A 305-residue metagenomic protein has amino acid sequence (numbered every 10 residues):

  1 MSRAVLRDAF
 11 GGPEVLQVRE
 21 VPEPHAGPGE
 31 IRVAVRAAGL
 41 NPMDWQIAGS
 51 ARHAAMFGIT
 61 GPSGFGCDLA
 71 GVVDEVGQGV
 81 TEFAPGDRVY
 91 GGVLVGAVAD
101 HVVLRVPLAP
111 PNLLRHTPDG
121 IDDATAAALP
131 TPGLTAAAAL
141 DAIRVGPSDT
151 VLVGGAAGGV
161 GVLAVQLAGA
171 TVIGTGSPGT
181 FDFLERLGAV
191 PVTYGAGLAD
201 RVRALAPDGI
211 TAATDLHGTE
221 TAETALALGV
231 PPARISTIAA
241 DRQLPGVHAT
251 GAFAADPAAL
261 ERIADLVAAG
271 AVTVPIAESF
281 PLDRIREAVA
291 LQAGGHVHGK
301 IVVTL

Functional and structural regions predicted by a protein language model:
P22-G39, R52-V95: Glycine-rich beta-strand-centered segment in the early N-terminal region that forms part of a ligand/cofactor-binding
C67, E75, Y90-G155: NAD(P)H dinucleotide-binding glycine-rich loop of Rossmann-like/cofactor-binding domains, especially the beta1-alpha1
A97-D100, G176-F183, A259: Short, glycine/polar-rich helix-capping loops at beta-to-alpha or helix-loop-helix junctions that flank or form
A126-G195: Mid-domain Rossmann-like dinucleotide-binding core that forms the NAD(H)/NADP(H) cofactor-binding site
I173, R186-T250: Glycine-rich cofactor phosphate-binding loops and adjacent beta1-alpha1 units of small-molecule cofactor enzyme domains
P232-E278: Rossmann-fold dehydrogenase core element
E261-L305: C-terminal hydrophobic helical "lid"/dimerization subdomain of Rossmann-like NAD(P)H-dependent oxidoreductases
